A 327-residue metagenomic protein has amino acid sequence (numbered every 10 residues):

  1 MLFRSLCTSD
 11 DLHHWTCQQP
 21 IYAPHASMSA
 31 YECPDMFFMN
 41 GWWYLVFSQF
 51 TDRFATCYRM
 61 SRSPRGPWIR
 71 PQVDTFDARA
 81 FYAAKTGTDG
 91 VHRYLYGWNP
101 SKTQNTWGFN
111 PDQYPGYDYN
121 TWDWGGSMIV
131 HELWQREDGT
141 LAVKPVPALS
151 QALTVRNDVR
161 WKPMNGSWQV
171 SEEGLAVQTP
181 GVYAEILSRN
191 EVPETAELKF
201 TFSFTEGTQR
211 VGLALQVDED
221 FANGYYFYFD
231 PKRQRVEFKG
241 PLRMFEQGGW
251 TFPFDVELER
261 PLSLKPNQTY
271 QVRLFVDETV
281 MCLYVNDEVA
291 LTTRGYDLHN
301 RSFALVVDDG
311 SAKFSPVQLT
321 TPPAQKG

Functional and structural regions predicted by a protein language model:
C7-M28, Y58-D77, A142-K144: Blade-edge beta-strand/turn elements of extracellular beta-propeller and related beta-sheet repeat scaffolds
E32-D35, Y82-K85: Beta-propeller and closely related beta-sheet repeat lectin domains
M36, L198-F202, R260, Q268-V285: Short tryptophan-centered beta-strand motifs in secreted/extracellular beta-sheet-rich domains of glycan-recognition
S101-S167: Beta-propeller fold recognition
M128, G295-G327: Ligand-recognition surfaces built from glycine- and aromatic
V177-E246: Secretory/extracellular carbohydrate-interaction modules and structurally similar beta-sandwich "look-alikes"
F245-Q271: Short, aromatic/His-centered strand-loop micro-motif at the edge of beta-sheets
